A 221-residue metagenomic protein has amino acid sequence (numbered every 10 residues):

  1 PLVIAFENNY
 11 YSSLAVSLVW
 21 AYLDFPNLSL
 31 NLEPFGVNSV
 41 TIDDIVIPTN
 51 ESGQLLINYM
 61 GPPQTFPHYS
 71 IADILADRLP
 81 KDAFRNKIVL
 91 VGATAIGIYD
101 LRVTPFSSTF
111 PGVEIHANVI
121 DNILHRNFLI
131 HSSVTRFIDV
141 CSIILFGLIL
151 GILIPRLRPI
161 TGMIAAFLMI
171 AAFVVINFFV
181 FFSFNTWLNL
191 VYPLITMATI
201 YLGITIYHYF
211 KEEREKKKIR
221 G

Functional and structural regions predicted by a protein language model:
P1-L148, T186-L194: Flexible inter-domain connectors and hinge/loop segments
N122-G221: Transmembrane alpha-helices and their extracellular/periplasmic helix-loop junctions in integral membrane proteins
